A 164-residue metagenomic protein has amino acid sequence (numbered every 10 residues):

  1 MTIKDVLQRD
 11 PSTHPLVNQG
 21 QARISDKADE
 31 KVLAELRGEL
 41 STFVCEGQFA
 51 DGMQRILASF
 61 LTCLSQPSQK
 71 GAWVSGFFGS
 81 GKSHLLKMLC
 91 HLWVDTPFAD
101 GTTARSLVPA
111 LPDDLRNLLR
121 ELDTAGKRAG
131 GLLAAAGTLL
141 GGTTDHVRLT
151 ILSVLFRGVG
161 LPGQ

Functional and structural regions predicted by a protein language model:
M1-S80, K87, H91-L92, A134-G137: Walker A/P-loop-proximal flanking segment of P-loop NTPase domains
A72-F77, H84-Q164: P-loop NTPase motor core
